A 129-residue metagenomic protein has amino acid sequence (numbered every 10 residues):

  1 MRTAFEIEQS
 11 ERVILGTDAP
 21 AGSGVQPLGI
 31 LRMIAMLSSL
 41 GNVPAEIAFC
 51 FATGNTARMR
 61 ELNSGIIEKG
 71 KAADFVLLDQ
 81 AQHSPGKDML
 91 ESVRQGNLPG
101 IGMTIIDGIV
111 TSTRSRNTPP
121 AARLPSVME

Functional and structural regions predicted by a protein language model:
R2-Q80: His/Asp/Glu-enriched, well-ordered alpha-helical/loop segment that forms or immediately abuts the divalent-metal
A73-P125: C-terminal cap of metal-dependent C-N hydrolases
V127-E129: Acidic, His/Gly-rich catalytic cores of divalent-metal-dependent hydrolytic chemistry
